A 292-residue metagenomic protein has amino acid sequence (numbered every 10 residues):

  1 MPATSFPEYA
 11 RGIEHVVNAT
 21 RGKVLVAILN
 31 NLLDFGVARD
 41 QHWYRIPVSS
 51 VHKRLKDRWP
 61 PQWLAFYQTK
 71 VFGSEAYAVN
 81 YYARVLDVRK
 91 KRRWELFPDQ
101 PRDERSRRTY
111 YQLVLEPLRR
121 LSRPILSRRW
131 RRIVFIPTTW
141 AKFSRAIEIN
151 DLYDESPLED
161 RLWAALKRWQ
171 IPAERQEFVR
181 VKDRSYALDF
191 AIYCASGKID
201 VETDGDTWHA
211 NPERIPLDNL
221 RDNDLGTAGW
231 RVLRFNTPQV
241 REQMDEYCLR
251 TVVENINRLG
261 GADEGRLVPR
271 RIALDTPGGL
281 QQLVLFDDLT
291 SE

Functional and structural regions predicted by a protein language model:
P2-L152, S156, D160-E174, V181-R184 (+2 more regions): Structured alpha/beta reader/binder surfaces that contact nucleic acids or chromatin modification marks
F72, T207, A262: Glycine-rich nucleotide phosphate-binding loop and flanking beta-alpha elements of Rossmann-like dinucleotide-binding
Y82-A83, L96, R102, W130-R132 (+5 more regions): General N-terminal targeting signals
D151-T227, R231-Q243: Surface segments flanking catalytic/ligand-binding clefts of nucleic-acid enzymes
A195-K198, E213, L217-E292: Basic, glycine-rich
